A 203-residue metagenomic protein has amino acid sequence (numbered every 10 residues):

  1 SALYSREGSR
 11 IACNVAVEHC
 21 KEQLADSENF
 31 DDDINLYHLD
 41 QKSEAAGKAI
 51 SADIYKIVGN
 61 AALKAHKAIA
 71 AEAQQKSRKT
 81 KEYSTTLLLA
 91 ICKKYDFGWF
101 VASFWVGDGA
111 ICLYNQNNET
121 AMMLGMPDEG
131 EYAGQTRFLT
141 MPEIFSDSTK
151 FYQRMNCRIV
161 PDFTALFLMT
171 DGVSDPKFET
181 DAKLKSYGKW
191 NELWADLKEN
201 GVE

Functional and structural regions predicted by a protein language model:
S1-E203: PP2C/PPM-type serine/threonine phosphatase catalytic domain
